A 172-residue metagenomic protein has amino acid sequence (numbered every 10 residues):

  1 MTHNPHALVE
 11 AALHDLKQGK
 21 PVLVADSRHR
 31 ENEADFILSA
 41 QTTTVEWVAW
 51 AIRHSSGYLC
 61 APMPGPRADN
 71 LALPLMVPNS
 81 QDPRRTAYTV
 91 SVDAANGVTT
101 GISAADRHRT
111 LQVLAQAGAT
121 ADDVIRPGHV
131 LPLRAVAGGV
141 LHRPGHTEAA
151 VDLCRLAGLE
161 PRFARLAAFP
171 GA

Functional and structural regions predicted by a protein language model:
M1-A172: Catalytic domains of riboflavin
